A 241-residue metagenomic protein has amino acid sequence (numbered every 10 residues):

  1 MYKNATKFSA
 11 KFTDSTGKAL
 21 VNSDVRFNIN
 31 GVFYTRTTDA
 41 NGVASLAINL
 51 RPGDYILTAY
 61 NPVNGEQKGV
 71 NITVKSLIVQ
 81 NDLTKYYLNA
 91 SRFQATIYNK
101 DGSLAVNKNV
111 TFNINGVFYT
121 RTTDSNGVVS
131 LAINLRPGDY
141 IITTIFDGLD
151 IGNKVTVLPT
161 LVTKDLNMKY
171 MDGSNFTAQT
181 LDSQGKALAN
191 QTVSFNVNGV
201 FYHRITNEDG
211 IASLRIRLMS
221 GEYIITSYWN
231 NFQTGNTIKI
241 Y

Functional and structural regions predicted by a protein language model:
Y2-N4, V21, A40, R51-P52 (+8 more regions): Surface-exposed loops/turns
Y2-T16, Y86-G102, K169-G185: Beta-strand-rich structural segments
K7, N22-R26, D54, R92 (+5 more regions): Exposed beta-strand and adjacent loop surfaces of beta-rich binding modules that mediate intermolecular recognition
T13-F33, Y98-F118, L181-F201: Short flexible loop/turn segments that cap and initiate beta-strands
G17-K18, A47-D54, G102-S103, A132-D139 (+2 more regions): Short Pro-Gly-centered beta-turn/loop motif in secreted/extracellular proteins
I29-G31, R51-V70, I114-G116, R136-K154 (+2 more regions): Enriched for extracellular/lumenal, surface-exposed ectodomains of secreted and cell-surface proteins
T38-L46, T123-L131, T206-L214: Glycine-centered loop-to-beta-strand initiation motif
S76-T84, P159-M168: Proline-enriched interdomain boundary motifs that mark the N-terminal boundary and often initiate the first structured
